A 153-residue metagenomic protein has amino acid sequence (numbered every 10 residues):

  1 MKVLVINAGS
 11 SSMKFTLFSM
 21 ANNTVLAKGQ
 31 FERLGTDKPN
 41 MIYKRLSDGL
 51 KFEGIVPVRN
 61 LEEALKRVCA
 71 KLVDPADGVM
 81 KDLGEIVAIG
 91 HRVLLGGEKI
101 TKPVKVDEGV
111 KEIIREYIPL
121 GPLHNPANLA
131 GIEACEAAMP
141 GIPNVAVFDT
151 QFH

Functional and structural regions predicted by a protein language model:
M1-L4: Extreme N-terminal starter segment of soluble prokaryotic enzymes
I6-S11: A short acidic Gly-Thr/Ser loop motif
S12-V58: Short glycine-rich, Thr/Ser-proximal phosphate-binding strand/loop in the N-terminal lobe of ATP-dependent enzymes
K38-V87, G131: Conserved active-site "lid/cap" helical segment
R59-E63, K105, G109, P126-A130: Conserved active-site and cofactor/substrate-binding residues in soluble primary-metabolism enzymes
A70, E112-R115, A130-A137: A broadly conserved amphipathic alpha-helix scaffold signal in soluble, globular proteins
L72, G78-L123, V145, Q151-H153: Short beta-strand-loop/turn "lid" adjacent to the catalytic site in phosphate-handling enzymes
L129-H153: ATP-dependent carbohydrate kinase catalytic cores
